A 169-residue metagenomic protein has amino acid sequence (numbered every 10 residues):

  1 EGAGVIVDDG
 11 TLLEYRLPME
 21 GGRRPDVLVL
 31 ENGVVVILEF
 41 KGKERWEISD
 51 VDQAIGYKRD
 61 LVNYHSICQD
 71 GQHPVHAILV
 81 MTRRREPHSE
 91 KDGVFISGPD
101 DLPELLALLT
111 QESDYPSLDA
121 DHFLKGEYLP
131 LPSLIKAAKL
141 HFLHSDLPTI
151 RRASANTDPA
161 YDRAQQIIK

Functional and structural regions predicted by a protein language model:
E1-P132: Accessory nucleic-acid engagement/destabilization modules that flank
G2, L105-L108, A137, H141 (+1 more regions): Residues that form generic nucleotide/phosphate-binding pockets
E39-E44, T149-A155: Glycine- and acidic
L129-T149: Conserved ASCE P-loop NTPase core motifs with emphasis on AAA+ ATPases
F142, R152-K169: N-terminal pre-P-loop "Q-motif" helix
